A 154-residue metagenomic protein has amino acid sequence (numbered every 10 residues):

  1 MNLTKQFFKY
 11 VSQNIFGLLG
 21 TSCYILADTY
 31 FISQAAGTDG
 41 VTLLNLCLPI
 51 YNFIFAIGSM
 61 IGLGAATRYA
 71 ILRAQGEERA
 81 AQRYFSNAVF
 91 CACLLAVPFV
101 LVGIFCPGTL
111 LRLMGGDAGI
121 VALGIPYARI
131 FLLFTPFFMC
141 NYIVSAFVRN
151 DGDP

Functional and structural regions predicted by a protein language model:
M1-I15, Y69-P136: Short alpha-helical transmembrane segments in multi-pass integral membrane proteins
T4-C23, A27, I50-I57, L133: Residue-level signal for short hydrophobic patches within transmembrane helices of multi-pass membrane transporters
N14, L18, T29-Y30, T67 (+2 more regions): Transmembrane alpha-helix boundary and packing residues in multipass membrane permease domains and related
C23, Y30, L101-T109, V144 (+1 more regions): Structural signature of transmembrane alpha-helix termini at the membrane-water interface
C23-L26, A35-T38, L72-Q75, N150-D151: Helix-loop interface residues and adjacent transmembrane-helix termini in multi-pass membrane transporters, primarily
T29, T38-V41, E78, P107 (+1 more regions): Membrane-helix interface/capping residues of multi-pass secondary transporters
I32-N52, G119-P126: Interfacial/gating helices of multi-pass transporter permease domains
L43-L101, F138-P154: Small-residue-rich hydrophobic transmembrane alpha-helices
